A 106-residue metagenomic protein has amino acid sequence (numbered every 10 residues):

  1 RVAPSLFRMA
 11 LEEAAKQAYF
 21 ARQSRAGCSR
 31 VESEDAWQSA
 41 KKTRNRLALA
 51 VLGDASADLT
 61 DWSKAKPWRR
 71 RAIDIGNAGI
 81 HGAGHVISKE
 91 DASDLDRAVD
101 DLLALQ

Functional and structural regions predicted by a protein language model:
R1, A15, Y19-Q106: Long, charged low-complexity segments
R1-E13: Charged, amphipathic alpha-helical linkers/stalks
